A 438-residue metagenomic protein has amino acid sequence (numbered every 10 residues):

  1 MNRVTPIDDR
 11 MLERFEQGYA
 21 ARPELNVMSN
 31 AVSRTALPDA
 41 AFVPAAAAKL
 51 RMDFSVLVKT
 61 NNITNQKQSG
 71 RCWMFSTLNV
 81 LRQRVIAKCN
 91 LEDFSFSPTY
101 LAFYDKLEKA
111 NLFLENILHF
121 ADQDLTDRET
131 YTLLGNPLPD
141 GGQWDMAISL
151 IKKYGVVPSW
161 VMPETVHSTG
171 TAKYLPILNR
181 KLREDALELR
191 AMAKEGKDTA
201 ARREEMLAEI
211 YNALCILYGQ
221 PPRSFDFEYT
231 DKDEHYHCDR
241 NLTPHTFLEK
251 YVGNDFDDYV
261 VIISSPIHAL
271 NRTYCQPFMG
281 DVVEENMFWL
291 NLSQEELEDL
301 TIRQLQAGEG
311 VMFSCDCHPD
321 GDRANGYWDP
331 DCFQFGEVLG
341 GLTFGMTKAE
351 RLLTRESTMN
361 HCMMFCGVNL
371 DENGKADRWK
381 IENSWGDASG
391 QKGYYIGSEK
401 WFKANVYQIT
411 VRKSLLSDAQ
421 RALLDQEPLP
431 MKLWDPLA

Functional and structural regions predicted by a protein language model:
N2-L25, L91, S398, K403-A404 (+2 more regions): Bimodal feature
N2-N61: N-terminal regions that are enriched for targeting/export leaders and immediately downstream pro/stem segments
D8, A36-L37, S97, T243 (+4 more regions): Helix N-terminus capping/helix-initiation residues
K49-V311, E382, S389-K392, Y407: Active-site nucleophile-adjacent alpha helix/oxyanion-hole segment immediately C-terminal to the catalytic cysteine
C72, I151, L353, T358-G386: Catalytic nucleophile-His microenvironment captured as a short glycine-rich beta-strand/loop that brackets
Y104, S314-D316, V368, S384 (+1 more regions): Structured loops at beta-to-helix junctions and adjacent beta-edge loops in soluble globular domains
E284-N360: Long, positively charged binding patches that form subdomain-scale interaction surfaces for polyanionic ligands
D371-A438: Conserved catalytic-core surface of thiol
